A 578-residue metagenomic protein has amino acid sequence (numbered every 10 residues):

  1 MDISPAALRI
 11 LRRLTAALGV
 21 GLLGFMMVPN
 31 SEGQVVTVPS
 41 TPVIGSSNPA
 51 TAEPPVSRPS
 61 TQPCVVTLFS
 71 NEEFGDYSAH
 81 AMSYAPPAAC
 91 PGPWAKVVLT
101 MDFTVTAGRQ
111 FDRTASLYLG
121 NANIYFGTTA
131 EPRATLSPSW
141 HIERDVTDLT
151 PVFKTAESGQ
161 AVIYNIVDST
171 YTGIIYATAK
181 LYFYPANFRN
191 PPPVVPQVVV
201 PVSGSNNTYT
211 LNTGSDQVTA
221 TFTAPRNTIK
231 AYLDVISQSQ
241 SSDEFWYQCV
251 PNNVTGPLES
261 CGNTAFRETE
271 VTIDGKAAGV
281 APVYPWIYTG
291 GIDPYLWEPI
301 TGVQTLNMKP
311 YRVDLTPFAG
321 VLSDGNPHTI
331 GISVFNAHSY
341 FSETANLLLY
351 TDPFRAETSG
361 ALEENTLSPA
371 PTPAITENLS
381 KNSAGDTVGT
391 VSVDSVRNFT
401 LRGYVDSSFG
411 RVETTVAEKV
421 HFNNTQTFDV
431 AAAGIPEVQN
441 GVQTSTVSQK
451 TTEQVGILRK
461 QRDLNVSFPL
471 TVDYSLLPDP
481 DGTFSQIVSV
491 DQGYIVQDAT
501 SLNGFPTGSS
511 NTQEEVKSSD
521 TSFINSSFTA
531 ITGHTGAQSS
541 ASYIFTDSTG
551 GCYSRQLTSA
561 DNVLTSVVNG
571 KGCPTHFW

Functional and structural regions predicted by a protein language model:
M1-L11: N-terminal secretory signal peptides that target proteins for export/translocation
T15-M26: Bacterial N-terminal signal peptides
V28-G33: Sec/Tat signal peptide C-region and signal peptidase I cleavage site
Q34-P55, T61-L68, A79-A81, A85-C90 (+4 more regions): Beta-strand-rich ligand-recognition modules
G75-A88, N212-F222: Short beta-strands within extracellular/lumenal beta-sheet-rich domains
A89-V98, A224-Y232: Extended extracellular/luminal ectodomain segments enriched in beta-structured repeat modules
Q160-A231, F354-D406: Flexible, low-complexity coil/linker segments
N212, D216-V218, S241-C249: A short secondary-structure junction signal
